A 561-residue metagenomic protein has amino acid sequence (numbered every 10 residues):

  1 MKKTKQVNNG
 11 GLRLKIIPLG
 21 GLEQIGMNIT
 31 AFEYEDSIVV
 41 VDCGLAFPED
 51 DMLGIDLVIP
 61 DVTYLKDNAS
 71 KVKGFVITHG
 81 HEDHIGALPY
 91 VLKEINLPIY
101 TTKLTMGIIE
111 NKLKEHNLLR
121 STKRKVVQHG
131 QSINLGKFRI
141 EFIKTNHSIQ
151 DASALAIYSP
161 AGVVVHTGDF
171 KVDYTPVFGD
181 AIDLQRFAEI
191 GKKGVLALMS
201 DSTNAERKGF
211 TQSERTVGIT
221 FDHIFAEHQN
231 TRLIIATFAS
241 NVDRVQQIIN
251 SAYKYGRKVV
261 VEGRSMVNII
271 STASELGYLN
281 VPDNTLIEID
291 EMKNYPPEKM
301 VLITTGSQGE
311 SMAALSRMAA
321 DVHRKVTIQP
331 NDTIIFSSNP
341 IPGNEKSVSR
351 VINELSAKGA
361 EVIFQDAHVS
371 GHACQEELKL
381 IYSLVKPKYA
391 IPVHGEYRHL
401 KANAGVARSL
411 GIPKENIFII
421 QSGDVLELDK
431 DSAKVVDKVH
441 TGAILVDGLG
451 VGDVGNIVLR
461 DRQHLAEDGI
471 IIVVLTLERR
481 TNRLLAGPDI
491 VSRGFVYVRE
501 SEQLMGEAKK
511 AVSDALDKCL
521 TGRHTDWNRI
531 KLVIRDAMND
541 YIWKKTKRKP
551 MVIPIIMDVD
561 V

Functional and structural regions predicted by a protein language model:
M1-Q6, L12, R499-S513, V561: Iron-sulfur (Fe-S) cluster-binding modules
K2-V76, H81-N294, A313-T327, K346-S349: His/Asp/Glu-rich metal-coordinating catalytic cores of metallo-dependent phosphodiesterases/hydrolases acting on
I16-P18, R124-V126, A197-M199, I334 (+3 more regions): Conserved beta-strand scaffold positions in the cores of enzyme catalytic domains, especially in NTP/NDP-utilizing
L113, A407, I542: Conserved hydrophobic residues forming the short capping helix/wall of the S-adenosyl-L-methionine
Q128, G263, Q421, I556-V559: A general secondary-structure junction signal
K137, A152-A154, I470-I472, V552-P554: Broad gene-expression machinery/nucleic-acid interaction feature
R207-R523, K531-L532, D536: Hard-cation-handling environments
R523-K531, R535-V561: C-terminal tails and terminal domains of large nucleic-acid-associated and other macromolecular-machine proteins
